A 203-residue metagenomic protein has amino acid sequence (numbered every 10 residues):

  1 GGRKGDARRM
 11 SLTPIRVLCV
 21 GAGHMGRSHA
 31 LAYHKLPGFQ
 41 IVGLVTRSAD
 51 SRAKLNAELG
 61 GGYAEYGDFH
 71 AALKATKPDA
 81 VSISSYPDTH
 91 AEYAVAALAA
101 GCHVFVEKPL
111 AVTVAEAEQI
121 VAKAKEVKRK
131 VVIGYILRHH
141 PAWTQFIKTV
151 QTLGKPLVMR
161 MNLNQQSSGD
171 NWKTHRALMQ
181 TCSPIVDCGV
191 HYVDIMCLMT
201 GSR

Functional and structural regions predicted by a protein language model:
R8-G60: N-terminal Rossmann-like dinucleotide-binding module
H29, G61-K123: Beta-loop-alpha module in the N-terminal Rossmann-like domain of NAD(P)-dependent dehydrogenases, especially those
L36, L59, A75, H140 (+1 more regions): Acidic-histidine catalytic/liganding microenvironments
F39, Y63, C102, R129-K130 (+1 more regions): Short, well-ordered coil/turn segments that N-cap beta-strands
G43, A80, V158: Short, Asp-centered acidic motifs that coordinate Mg2+ and/or phosphate in catalytic or ligand-binding sites
T89, P109, V132-H139: Rossmann-like NAD(P)(H) cofactor-binding subdomain of soluble oxidoreductases
Q119-I136, G154-M161: Rossmann-fold dehydrogenase core element
L137-R203: Predominantly a Rossmann-like dinucleotide-binding segment in NAD(P)-dependent oxidoreductases
